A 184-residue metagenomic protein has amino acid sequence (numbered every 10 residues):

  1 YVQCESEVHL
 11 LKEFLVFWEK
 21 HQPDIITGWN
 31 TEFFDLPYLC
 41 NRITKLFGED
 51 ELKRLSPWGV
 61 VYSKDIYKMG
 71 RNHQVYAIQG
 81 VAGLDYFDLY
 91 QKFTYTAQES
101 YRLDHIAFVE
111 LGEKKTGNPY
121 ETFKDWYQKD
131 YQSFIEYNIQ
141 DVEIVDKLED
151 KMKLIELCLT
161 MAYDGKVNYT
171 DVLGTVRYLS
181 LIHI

Functional and structural regions predicted by a protein language model:
Y1-V8, K12: Mobile, glycine- and charge-enriched loop segments and immediately flanking short secondary-structure elements within
E5, L36, K45, D50-V142: Active-site-proximal helix-loop-helix substrate-binding element of RNase H-like nuclease domains
W18-P37: Proline-aspartate-enriched helix->loop->beta-strand connector
W29-T31, F87, Y120-E121, L159-A162: Acidic carboxylate-rich catalytic motifs and surrounding loops in phosphoryl-/glycosyl-chemistry enzymes
P37-D50, A162-Y163, V176-Y178: Short secondary-structure boundary/capping segments
K124-I182: Common nucleic-acid-contacting/processivity interface regions adjacent to the catalytic cores of nucleic-acid enzymes
